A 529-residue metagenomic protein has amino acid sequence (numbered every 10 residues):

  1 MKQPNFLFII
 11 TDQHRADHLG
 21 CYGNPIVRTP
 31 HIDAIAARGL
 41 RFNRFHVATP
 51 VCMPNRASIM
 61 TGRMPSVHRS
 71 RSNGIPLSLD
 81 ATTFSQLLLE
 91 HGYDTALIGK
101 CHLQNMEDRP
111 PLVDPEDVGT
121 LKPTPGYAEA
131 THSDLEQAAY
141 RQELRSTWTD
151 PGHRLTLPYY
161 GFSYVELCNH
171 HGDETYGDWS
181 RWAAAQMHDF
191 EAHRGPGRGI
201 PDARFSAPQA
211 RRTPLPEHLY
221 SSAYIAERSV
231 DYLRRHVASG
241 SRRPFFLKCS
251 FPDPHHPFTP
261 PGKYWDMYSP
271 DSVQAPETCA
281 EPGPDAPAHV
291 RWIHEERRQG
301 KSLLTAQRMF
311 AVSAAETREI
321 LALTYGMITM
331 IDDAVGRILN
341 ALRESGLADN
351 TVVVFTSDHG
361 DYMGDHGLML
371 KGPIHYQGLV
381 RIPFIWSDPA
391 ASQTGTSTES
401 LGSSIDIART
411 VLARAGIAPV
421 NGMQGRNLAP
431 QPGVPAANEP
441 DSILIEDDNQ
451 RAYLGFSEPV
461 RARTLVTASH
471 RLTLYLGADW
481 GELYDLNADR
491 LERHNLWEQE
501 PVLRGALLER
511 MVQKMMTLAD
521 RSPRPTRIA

Functional and structural regions predicted by a protein language model:
M1-R471, Y475, G481, H494-E509: Formylglycine-dependent sulfatase
P208, E217, Q513-L518, A529: C-terminal extensions
M423-R426, A519-A529: Short, flexible loop/turn segments with low-complexity composition
D485: Catalytic Cys-His active-site segments of thiol-dependent hydrolases/isopeptidases
D489: Intrinsically disordered, low-complexity polar regions and short flexible loop motifs
L507-P525: Charge-dense polyanion-binding interfaces
